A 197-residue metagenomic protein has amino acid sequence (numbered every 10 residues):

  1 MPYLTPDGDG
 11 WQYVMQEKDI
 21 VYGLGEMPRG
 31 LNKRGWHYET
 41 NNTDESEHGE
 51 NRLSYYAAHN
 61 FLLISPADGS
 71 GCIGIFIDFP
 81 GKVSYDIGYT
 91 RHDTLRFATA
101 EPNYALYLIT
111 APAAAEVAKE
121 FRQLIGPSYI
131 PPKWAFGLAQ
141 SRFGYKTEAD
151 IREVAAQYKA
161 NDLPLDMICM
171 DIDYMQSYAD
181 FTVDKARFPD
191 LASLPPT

Functional and structural regions predicted by a protein language model:
M1-K133, R142-F143, E148, A155-A160: Catalytic and substrate-binding clefts that recognize carbohydrates or anionic sugar/phosphate headgroups
Y129-T197: Aromatic-lined carbohydrate-binding/catalytic grooves of carbohydrate-active enzymes
